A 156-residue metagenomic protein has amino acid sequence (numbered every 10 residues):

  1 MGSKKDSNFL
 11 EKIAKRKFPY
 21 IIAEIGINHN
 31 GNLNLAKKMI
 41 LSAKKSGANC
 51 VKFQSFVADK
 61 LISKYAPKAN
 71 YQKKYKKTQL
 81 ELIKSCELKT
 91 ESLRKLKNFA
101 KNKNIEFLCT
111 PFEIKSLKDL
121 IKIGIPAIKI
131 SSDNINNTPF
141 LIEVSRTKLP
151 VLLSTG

Functional and structural regions predicted by a protein language model:
M1-A23: N-terminal amphipathic alpha-helix/helix-capping segment at the start of soluble metabolic enzymes
I22-A23, A48-K60, E106-P111: Short beta-strand segments at enzyme active-site cores
E24, A43, L120, S154: Conserved, mostly hydrophobic/aromatic
G26-N28, F56-A58, F112-I114, D133 (+1 more regions): Active-site beta-loop-alpha junctions enriched in small/polar residues
N32-A43, P111-D119: Short, acidic/polar
K38-F56, I123-G124: Catalytic domains of carbohydrate-active enzymes, especially glycoside hydrolases
N49-E87: Glycine-rich, proline-tolerant flexible connector loops at the mouths of alpha/beta enzymes
K73-T138, R146, P150-L153: Active-site beta->alpha loop and helix N-cap motifs at the rims of alpha/beta catalytic domains
